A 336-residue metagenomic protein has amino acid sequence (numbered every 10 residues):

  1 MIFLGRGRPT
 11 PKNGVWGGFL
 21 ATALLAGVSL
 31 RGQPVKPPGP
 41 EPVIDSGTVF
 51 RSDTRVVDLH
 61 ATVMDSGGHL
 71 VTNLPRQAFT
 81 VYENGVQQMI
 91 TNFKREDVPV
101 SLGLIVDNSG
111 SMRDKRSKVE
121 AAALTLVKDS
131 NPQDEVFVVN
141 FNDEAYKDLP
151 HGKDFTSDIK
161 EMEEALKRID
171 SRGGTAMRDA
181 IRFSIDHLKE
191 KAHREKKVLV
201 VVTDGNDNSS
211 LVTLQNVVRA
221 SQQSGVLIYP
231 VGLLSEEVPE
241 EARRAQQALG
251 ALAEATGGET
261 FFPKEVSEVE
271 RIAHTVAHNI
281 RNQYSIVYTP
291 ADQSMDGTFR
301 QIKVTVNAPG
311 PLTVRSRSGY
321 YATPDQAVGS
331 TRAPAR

Functional and structural regions predicted by a protein language model:
M1-K12: N-terminal secretory signal peptides that target proteins for export/translocation
F3-G5, V28, S52: Intrinsically disordered, low-complexity regions enriched in serine, threonine, proline and polar/charged residues
P9-T10, V28, Q33: Short, low-complexity interaction segments enriched in Ser/Thr/Pro/Gly
N13-G14, P37: N-terminal cationic leader/targeting segments used for protein routing and processing
G17-G27: Bacterial N-terminal signal peptides
R31-R336: Scaffold/interface architecture of coatomer-like assemblies
